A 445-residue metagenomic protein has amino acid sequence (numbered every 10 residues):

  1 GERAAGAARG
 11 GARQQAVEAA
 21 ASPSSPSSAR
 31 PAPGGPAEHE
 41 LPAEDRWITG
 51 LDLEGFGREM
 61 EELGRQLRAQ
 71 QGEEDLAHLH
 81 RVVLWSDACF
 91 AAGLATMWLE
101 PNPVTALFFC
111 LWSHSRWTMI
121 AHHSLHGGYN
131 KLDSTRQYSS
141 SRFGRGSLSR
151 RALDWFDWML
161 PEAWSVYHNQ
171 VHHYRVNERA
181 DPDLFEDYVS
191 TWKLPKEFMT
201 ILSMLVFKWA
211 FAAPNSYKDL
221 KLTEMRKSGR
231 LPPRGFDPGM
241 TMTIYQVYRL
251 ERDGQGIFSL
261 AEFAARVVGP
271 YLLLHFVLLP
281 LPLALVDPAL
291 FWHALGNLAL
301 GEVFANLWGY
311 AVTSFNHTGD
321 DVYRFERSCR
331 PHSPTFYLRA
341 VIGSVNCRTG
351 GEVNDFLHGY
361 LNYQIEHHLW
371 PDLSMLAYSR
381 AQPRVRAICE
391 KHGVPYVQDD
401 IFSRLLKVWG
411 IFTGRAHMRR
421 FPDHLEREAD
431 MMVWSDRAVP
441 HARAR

Functional and structural regions predicted by a protein language model:
E2-I120, L125, K131-F356, L376-R445: Non-catalytic, topology-defining segments of multipass membrane proteins
L361-N362: Active-site/pore-lining binding-face segments in mid-to-C-terminal subdomains
